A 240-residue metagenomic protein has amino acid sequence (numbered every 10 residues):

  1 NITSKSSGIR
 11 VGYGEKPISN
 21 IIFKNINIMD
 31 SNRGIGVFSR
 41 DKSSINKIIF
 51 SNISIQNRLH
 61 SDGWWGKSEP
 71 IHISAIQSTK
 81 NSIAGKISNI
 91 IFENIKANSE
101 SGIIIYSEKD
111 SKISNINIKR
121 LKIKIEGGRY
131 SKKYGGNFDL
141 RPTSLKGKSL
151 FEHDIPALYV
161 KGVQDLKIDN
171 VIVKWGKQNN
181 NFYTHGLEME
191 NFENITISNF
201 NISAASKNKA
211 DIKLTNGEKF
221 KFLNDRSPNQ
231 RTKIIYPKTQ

Functional and structural regions predicted by a protein language model:
N1-Q240: Extracellular/periplasmic carbohydrate-active domains that bind, remodel, or depolymerize complex polysaccharides
